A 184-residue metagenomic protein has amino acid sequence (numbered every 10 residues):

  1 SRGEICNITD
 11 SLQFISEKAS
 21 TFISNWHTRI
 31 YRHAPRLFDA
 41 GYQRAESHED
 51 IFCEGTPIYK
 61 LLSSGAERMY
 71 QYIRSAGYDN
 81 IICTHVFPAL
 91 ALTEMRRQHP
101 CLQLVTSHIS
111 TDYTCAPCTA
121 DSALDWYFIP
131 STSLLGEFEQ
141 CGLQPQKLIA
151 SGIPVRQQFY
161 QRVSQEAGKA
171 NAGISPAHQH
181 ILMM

Functional and structural regions predicted by a protein language model:
S1-E4, P100: A short, Lys/Arg-enriched amphipathic alpha-helix followed by its capping loop at the start of a domain
G3-S75: Conserved N-terminal ligand/cofactor-binding loop architecture of enzyme catalytic domains
S16, A89-A91, T114-P117, L135-G136: Short, well-ordered alpha-helical microsegments
Y72-D79, I174-A177: Glycine-rich phosphate-binding loop signature in dinucleotide/nucleotide-binding domains
N80-H85, A89, T93-D112: Active-site proximal beta-strand in glycosyltransferases
C101, P117-Y127: A conserved, positively charged/aromatic
D125-M184: A nucleotide-sugar donor-handling region in carbohydrate enzymes
